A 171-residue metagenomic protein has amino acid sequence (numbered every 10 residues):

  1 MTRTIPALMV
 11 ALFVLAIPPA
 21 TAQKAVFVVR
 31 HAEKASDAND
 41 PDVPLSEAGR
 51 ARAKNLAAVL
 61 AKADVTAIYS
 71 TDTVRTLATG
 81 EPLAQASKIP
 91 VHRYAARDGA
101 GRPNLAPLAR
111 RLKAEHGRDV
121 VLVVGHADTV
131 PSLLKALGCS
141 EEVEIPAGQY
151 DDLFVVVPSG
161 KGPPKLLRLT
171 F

Functional and structural regions predicted by a protein language model:
M1-T4: Positively charged n-region of N-terminal signal peptides that target proteins for export
A7-A16: Bacterial N-terminal signal peptides
T21-G117, V130-S132, A136-F171: Active-site-proximal alpha-helix that buttresses catalytic centers in soluble enzyme cores
D119-L122: Mature extracytoplasmic domains of secretory-pathway proteins
V124-H126: Short beta-strand segments
